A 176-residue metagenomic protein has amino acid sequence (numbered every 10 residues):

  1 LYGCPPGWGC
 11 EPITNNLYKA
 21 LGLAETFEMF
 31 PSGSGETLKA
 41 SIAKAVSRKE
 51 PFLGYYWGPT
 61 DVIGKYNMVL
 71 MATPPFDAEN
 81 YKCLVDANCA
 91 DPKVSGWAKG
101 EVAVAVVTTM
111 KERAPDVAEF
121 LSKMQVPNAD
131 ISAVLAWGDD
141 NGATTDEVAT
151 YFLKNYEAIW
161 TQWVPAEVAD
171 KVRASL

Functional and structural regions predicted by a protein language model:
L1-Y2, L121: Short, well-ordered beta-strand elements
C4-L84: Ligand-binding pocket segment of bilobal, Venus flytrap-like solute-binding proteins
P5-G9, S32-E36, K111-P115, Q125 (+1 more regions): Soluble non-cytosolic domains of exported or imported proteins
C10-T14, L38, I42, R113 (+3 more regions): Stable alpha-helical elements in mature extracytoplasmic
N15-F27, T37, P51, C89-D91 (+2 more regions): Metal- and O2-centered redox machinery and metal/ROS homeostasis
K39, A98-G100, V107, F120: Domain-level detector of nuclease and nuclease-like folds in predominantly extracellular/periplasmic contexts
G100-R113, A136-W137: A bilobed periplasmic-binding-protein/Venus flytrap-type ligand-binding module shared by bacterial periplasmic
E119, K123-L176: C-terminal functional modules
